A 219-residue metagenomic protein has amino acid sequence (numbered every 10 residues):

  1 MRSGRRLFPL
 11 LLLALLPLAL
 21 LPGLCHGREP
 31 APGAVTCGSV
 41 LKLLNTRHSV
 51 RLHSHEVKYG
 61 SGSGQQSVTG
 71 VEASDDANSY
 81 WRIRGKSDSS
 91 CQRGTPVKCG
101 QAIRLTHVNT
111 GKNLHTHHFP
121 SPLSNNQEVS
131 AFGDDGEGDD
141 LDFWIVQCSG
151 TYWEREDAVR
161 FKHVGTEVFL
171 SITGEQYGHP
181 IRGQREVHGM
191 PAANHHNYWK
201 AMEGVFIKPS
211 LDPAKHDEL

Functional and structural regions predicted by a protein language model:
R2-L219: Lectin-like carbohydrate-binding module/patch detector with strong preference for beta-trefoil
